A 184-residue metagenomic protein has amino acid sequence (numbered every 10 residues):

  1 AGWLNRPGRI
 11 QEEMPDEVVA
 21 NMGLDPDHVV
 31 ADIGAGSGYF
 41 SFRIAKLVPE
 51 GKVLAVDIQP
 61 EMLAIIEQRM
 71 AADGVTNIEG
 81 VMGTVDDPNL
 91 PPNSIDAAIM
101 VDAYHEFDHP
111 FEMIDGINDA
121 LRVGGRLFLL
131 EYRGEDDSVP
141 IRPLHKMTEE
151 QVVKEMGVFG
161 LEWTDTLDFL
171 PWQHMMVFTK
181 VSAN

Functional and structural regions predicted by a protein language model:
I10-H28: Conserved alpha-helix/loop element of class I SAM-dependent methyltransferases that forms part of the SAM/SAH-binding
D27-G36: Conserved class I S-adenosyl-L-methionine
Q59-E61: Conserved SAM/SAH-binding beta-strand->alpha-helix loop
D73-D86: Conserved SAM-binding strand-loop segment of SAM-dependent methyltransferases
P88-A97: A short acidic, Gly/Pro-enriched loop at the edge of an enzyme's catalytic core that lines a small-molecule cofactor
F111-R126: A short glycine-rich, Lys/Arg-flanked "PGG" loop and its adjoining helix->strand segment in the class I
D165-N184: Core SAM-dependent methyltransferase catalytic element
